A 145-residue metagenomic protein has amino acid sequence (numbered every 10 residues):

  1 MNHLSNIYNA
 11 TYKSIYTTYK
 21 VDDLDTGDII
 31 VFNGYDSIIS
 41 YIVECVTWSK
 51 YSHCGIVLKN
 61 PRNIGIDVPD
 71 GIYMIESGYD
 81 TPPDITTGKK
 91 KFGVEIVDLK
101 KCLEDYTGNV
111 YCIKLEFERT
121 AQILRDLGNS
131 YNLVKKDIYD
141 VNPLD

Functional and structural regions predicted by a protein language model:
M1-D145: Cysteine-nucleophile amide-bond enzymes
